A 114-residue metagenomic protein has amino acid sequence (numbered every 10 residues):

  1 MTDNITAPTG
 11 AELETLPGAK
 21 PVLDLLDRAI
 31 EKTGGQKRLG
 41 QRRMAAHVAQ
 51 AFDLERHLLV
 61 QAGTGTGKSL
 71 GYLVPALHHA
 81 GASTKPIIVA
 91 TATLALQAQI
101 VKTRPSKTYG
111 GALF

Functional and structural regions predicted by a protein language model:
N4-Q61, G71-V74: Conserved pre-motif I regulatory segment
L39-R43, K68-G71, T91, A95 (+1 more regions): Generic recognition of stable, solvent-exposed alpha-helical segments in well-folded globular domains
A46-D53, G67-K85, K102-K107: Walker A/P-loop NTP-binding motif
Q61-G63, A92: P-loop (Walker A) phosphate-binding loop of NTP-binding proteins
K85-F114: Conserved Walker A/P-loop ATP-binding site and its immediately adjacent core in helicase/helicase-like ATPase domains
